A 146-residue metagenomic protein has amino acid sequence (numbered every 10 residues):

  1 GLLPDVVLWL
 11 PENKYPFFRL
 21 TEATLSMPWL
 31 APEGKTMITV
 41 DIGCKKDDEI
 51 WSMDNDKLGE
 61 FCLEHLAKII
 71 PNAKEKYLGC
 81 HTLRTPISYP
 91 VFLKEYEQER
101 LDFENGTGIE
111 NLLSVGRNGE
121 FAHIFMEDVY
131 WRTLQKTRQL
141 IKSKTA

Functional and structural regions predicted by a protein language model:
G1-T39, G43-S52, D56, E64-I69 (+1 more regions): Mid-domain catalytic core of redox enzymes that form a hydrophobic substrate pocket/lid adjacent to a catalytic redox
F18, L78-G79, E110: A short, local hydrophobic-aromatic micro-motif
E22, M27-E33, T85-F121: FAD-binding beta-loop-beta segment adjacent to the flavin cofactor pocket
N55-L58, V129: Hydrophobic (often cysteine-bearing) scaffold residues that line and stabilize catalytic clefts of nucleotide/cofactor
N72-T85: A short coil-to-beta-strand element that immediately follows conserved catalytic motifs
T82-P86, I141-A146: Active-site-proximal substrate-binding core of FAD-dependent oxidoreductases
L112-K144: A conserved FAD-binding loop/helix module that cradles the flavin
